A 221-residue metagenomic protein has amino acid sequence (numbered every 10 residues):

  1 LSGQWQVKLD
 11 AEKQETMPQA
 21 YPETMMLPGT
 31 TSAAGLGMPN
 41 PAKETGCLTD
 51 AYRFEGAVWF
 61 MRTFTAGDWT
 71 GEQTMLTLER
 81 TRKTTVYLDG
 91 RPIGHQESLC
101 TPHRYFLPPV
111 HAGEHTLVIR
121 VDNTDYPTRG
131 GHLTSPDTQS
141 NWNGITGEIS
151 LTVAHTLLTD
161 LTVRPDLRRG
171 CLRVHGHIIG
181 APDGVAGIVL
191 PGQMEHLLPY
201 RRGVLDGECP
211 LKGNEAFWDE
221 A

Functional and structural regions predicted by a protein language model:
L1-K43, R120, T124, R129 (+1 more regions): Accessory carbohydrate-binding/adhesion or oligomerization-edge regions at the termini of glycan-active proteins
W5, M25, L76, V86 (+6 more regions): Hydrophobic beta-strand residues in large extracellular and virion-surface proteins
Q6-E12, D50, F54-L158, G180-P182 (+1 more regions): Accessory beta-strand-rich segments of carbohydrate-active enzymes
T16-Q19, R129-G131, T159-V163, I188 (+1 more regions): Short, charged, solvent-exposed linker or helix-capping segments at domain edges/interfaces that act as flexible hinges
L27, A33, R104-Y105, V204-E208: Short, surface-exposed linear segments at secondary-structure transitions and domain or protein termini
K43-A51: Surface-exposed, low-complexity/disordered Ser/Thr/Gly/Pro/Asn-rich loops and linkers
P109-E114, H177-A221: Extended acidic/polar, glycine-enriched regions that form or flank non-catalytic beta-rich accessory modules
V153-A181: Surface beta-strand/loop "capping" patches
